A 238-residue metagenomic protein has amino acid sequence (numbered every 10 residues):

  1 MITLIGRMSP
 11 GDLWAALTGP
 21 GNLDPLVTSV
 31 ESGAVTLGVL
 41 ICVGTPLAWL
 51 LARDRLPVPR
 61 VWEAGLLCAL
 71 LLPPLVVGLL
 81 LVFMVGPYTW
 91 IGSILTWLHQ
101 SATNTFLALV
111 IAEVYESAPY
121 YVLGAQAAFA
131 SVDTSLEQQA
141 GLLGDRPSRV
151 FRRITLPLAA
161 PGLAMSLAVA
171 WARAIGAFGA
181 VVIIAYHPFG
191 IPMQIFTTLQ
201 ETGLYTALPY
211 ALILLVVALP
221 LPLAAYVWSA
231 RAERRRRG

Functional and structural regions predicted by a protein language model:
M1-G11, P20-A130, I154, L158-G179 (+3 more regions): Membrane-water interface segments at the C-terminal ends of transmembrane alpha-helices in multi-pass inner-membrane
P57, R146-P147: Short coil/turn motifs that cap or connect alpha-helices
Q126-Q138, P147: Membrane-helix/interface signature in polytopic inner-membrane proteins
Q139-A140, V150, I154, I195: Hydrophobic positions on the alpha-helical face of helix-turn-helix-like DNA-binding modules
L143-G144, P157: Glycine/proline-centered hinge or cleavage motifs at structural transition points of membrane proteins
G144-D145, L208: Structured catalytic cores of enzymes that bind and process phosphorylated ligands/cofactors
F189-G190: Extracytoplasmic catalytic/substrate-binding loops of multi-pass membrane glycan-assembly enzymes
R234-G238: Short, charged juxtamembrane terminal tails flanking transmembrane helices
